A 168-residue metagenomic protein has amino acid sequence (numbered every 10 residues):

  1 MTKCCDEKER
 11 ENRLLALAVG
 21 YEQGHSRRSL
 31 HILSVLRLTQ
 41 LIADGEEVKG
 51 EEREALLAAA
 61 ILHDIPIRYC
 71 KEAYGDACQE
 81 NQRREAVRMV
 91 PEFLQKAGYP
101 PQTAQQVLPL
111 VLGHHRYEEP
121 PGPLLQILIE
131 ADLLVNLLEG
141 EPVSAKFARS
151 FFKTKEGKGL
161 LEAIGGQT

Functional and structural regions predicted by a protein language model:
T2-D6, G20-K49, L62, Y99 (+1 more regions): Divalent metal-dependent phosphate-bond-processing catalytic cores, especially two-metal-ion Mg2+/Mn2+ enzymes that act
R10-S34, P66-A77: Active-site flanking loop/helix segments enriched in acidic
V35-Q40, E80-K96: An active-site-proximal "capping" alpha-helix that borders the catalytic cofactor pocket
D44, P66-Y74, P91-Q95, Y99 (+1 more regions): Short helix-capping and hinge/turn segments at secondary-structure transitions, especially at repeat and domain
R53-E72, A86, L108-H115: His-Asp-centered metal-binding catalytic motifs of divalent-metal-dependent phosphohydrolases/nucleases
F93, A97, Q105-L110: Mid-chain, well-packed structural core segment of small domains
